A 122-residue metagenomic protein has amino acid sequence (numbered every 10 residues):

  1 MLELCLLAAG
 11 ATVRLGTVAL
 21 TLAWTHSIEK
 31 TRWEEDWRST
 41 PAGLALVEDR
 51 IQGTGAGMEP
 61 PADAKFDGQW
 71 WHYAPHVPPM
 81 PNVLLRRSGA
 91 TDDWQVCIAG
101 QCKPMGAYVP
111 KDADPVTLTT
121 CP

Functional and structural regions predicted by a protein language model:
M1-C5: Short N-terminal edge-element motif at the start of the domain
L7-P60: N-terminal secretory signal peptides
E59-P122: Mature, soluble, non-transmembrane domains
